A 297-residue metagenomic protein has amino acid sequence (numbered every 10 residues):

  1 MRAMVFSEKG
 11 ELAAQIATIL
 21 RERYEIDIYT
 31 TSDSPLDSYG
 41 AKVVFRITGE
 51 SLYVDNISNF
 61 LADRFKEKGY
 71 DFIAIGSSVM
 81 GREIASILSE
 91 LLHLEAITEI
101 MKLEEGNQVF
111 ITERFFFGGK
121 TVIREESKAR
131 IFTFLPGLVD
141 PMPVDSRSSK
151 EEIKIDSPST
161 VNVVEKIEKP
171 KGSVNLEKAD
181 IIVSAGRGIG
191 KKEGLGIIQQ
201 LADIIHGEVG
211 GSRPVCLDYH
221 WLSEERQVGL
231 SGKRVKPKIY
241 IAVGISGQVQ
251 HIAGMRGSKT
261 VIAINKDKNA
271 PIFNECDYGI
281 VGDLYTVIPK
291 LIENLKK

Functional and structural regions predicted by a protein language model:
M1-K297: N-terminal glycine-rich FAD/FM-binding segment characteristic of electron-transfer flavoproteins
